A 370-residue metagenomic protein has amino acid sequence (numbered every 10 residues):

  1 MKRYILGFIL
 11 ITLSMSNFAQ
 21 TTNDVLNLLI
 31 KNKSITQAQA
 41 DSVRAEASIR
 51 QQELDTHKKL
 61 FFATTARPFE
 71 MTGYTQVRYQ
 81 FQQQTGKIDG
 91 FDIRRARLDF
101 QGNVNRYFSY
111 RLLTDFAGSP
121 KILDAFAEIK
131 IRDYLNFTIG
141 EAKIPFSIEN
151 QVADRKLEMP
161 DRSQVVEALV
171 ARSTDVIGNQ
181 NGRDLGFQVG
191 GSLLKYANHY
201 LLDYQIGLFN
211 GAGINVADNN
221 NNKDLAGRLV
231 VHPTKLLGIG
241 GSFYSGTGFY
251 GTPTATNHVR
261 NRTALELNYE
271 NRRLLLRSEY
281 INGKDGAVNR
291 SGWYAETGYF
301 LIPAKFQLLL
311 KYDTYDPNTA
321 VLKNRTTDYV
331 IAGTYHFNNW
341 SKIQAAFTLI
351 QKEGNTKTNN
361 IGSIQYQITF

Functional and structural regions predicted by a protein language model:
M1-Y4: Positively charged n-region of N-terminal signal peptides that target proteins for export
A19-Q76: N-terminal periplasmic/intermembrane-space "pro-region" immediately following the signal or transit peptide
L29, L201, N215-N219, G240 (+1 more regions): A short secondary-structure junction signal
F62-G211, N219-L225, V230-G238, E296-Y299 (+3 more regions): Outer membrane beta-barrel
Q83-G86, N105, R111, F126-K130 (+4 more regions): Outer-membrane beta-barrel pore domains
V216-N222, V288-R290: Interfacial loop-to-helix transition and helix-capping segments at the boundaries of transmembrane helices
